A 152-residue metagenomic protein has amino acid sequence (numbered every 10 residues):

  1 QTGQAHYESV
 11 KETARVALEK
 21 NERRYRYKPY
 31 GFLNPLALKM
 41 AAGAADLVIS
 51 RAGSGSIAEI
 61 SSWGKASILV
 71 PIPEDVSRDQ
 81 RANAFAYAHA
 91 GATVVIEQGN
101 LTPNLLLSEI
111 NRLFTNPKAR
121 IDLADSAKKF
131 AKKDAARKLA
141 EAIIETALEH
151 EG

Functional and structural regions predicted by a protein language model:
Q1-V48, R81-F85, H89, I96-L105: Donor-nucleotide binding loops and adjacent catalytic segments primarily of GT-B fold Leloir glycosyltransferases
A5, I72-D75, K129: Short histidine/acidic/glycine/proline-rich micro-motifs that form metal- and phosphate-coordinating active-site loops
L38-Q80: A donor-sugar binding/catalytic signature common to diverse glycosyltransferases and related nucleotide-sugar
S67, V94-V95: Hydrophobic beta-strand scaffold residues
E109-L113: Receiver (REC) domain switch/output surface
A119-K133: A short, well-ordered alpha-helix in the C-terminal region of glycosyltransferases
K132-G152: C-terminal alpha-helical cap of glycosyltransferases
